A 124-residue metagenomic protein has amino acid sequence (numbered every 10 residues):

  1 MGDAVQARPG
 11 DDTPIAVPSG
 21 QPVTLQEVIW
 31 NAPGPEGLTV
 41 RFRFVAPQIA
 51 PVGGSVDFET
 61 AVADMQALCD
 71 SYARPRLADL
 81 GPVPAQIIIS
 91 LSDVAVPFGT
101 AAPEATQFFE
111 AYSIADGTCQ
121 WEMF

Functional and structural regions predicted by a protein language model:
G2-T39, Q48-A50, M123: N-proximal, solvent-exposed amphipathic alpha-helical segments enriched in charged/polar residues
Q6-P14, G54-A61, S113-A115: A generic short-segment signal for beta-strand/edge and adjacent turn/coil regions
P33, A73, S113-D116: Generic secondary-structure transition motif, activating predominantly at the C-termini of alpha-helices
L38-V40, G54-D57, A102-E104: Surface-exposed beta-strand edges and their flanking turn/coil or helix-capping segments
R41-R43, T60, A105-F109: Generic alpha-helical propensity signal that fires on short helical segments and nearby coil/disordered stretches
R43-I88: Mature extracytoplasmic domains of secretory-pathway proteins
P82-F124: Polar/charged, Gly/Pro-rich intrinsically disordered segments
